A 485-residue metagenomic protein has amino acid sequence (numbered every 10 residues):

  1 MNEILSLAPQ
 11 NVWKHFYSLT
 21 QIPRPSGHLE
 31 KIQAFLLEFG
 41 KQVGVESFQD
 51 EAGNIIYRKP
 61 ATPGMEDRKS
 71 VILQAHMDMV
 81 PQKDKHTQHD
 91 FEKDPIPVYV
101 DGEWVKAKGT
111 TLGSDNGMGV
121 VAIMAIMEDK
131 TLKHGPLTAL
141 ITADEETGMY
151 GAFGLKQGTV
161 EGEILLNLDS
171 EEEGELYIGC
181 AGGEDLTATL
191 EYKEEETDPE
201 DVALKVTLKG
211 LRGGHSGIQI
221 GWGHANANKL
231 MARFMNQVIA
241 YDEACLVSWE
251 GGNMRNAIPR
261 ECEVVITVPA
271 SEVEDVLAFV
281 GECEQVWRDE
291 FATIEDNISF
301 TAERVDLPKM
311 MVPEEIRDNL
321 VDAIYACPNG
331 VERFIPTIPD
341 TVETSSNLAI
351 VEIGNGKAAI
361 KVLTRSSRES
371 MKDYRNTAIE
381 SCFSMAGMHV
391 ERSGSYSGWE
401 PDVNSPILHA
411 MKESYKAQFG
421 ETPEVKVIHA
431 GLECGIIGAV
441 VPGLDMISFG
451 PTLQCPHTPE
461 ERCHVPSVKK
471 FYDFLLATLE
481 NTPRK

Functional and structural regions predicted by a protein language model:
E3-E103: Acidic/His- and Gly-rich active-site-bordering loop/insert found across diverse amide/peptide-bond hydrolases
V12, P336, E343-A358, T422-F474: Zn-dependent metallopeptidase/amidohydrolase metal-coordination segment
P23, P95, E103-K106, E146-T147 (+1 more regions): Midchain, well-structured core segments that form catalytic/ion-binding scaffolds
M65-T147, A152-E163, A203, D318 (+3 more regions): Active-site metal-coordination/substrate-binding segment of hydrolases, especially metallo-dependent peptidases
Q74-H76, L140-T142, L165-D169, T207-K209 (+1 more regions): Short beta-strand segments
Q219, N226-N228, R233-W249, P401-L444: Active-site-adjacent substrate-binding region of metalloamidase/peptidase-like peptide-processing proteins
H224-Y241, V268-V273, D318-Y325, E332-R333 (+3 more regions): His/Asp/Glu-rich mid-to-C-terminal helical/loop segments that flank catalytic regions of hydrolases
T341-A430: Substrate-recognition/cap regions that form aromatic- and gly/pro-loop-enriched pockets for small-molecule ligands
